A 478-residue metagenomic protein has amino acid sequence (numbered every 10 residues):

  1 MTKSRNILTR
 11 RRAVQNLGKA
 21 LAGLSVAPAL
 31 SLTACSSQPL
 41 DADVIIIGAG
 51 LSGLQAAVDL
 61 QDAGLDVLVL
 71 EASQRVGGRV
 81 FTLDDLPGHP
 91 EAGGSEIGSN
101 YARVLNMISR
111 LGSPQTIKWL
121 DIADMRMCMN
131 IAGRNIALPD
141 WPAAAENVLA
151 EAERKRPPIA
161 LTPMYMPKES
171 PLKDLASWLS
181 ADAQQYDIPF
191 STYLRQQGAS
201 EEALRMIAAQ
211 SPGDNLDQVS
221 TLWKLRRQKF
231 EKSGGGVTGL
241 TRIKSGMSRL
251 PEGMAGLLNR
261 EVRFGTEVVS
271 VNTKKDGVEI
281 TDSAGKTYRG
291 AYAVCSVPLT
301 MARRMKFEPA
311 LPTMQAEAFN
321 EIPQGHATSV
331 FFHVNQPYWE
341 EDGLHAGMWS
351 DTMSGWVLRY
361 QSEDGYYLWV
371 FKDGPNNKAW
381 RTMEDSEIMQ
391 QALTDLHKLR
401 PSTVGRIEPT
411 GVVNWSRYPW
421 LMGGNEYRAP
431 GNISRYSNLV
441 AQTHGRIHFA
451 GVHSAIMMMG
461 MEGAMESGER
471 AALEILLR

Functional and structural regions predicted by a protein language model:
M1-R12: N-terminal secretory signal peptides
G23, G277, H326, D342-R478: Conserved flavin/dinucleotide-binding core of flavoenzymes
V44-V69: N-terminal Rossmann-like FAD-binding beta1-loop-alpha1 element of flavoenzymes
I47, Y288-T300: Short hydrophobic core segments
Q61-L83: Glycine-rich FAD pyrophosphate-binding loop
G88-P158: Dinucleotide-binding Rossmann-like beta1-alpha1 core, especially the glycine-rich loop that anchors the ADP
K168-E267, K275-G277, S296, R428-A429: Active-site/ligand-binding neighborhood in enzyme catalytic cores
C295-L311: Flavin (primarily FAD) binding-site architecture
